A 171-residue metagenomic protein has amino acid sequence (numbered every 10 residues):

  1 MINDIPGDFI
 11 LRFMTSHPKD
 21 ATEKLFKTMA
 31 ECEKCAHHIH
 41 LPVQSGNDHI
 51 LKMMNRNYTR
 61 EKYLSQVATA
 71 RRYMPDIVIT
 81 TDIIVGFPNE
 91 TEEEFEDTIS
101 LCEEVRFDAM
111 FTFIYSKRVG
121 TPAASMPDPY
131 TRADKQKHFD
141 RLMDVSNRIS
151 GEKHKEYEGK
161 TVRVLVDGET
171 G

Functional and structural regions predicted by a protein language model:
M1-E92: Conserved SAM/AdoMet-binding glycine-rich loop
M1-N3, E23-H37, E90-D108, R132-K137 (+1 more regions): Short, electropositive alpha-helical surface patch
I2, V67-A70, C102, L142-I149: Hydrophobic alpha-helical packing residues
G46, G86-E90, G120, G159 (+1 more regions): Glycine-centered flexibility sites
R60-Y130: N-terminal intrinsically disordered, low-complexity, charge/repeat-rich segments that act as generic
S125-G171: Terminal RNA-binding accessory module
